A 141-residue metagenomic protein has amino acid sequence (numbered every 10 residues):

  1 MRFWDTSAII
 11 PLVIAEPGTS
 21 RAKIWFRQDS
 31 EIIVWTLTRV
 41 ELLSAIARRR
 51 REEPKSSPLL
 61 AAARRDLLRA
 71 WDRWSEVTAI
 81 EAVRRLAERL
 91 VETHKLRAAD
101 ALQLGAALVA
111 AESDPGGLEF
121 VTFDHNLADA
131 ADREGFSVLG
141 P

Functional and structural regions predicted by a protein language model:
M1-T38, R49-A62, F136: Short, well-structured N-terminal submotif of metal-dependent ribonuclease cores
I14, F123-N126, D132-R133, G140: Short, C-terminally biased terminal segments at protein or domain edges
I14-S20, R48-R49, D66, A70-S75 (+2 more regions): Noncatalytic, solvent-exposed loop/strand surfaces of beta-propeller-type extracellular/periplasmic domains
Q28-D29, A70-R73, E134: Structured helix-beta-strand junction loops
V34-V40, A99-L102: Aromatic- and histidine-enriched alpha-helix N-cap/loop-to-helix transition segments that scaffold the rims
L37, L43-E92: Active-site-proximal, substrate-binding regions of enzyme catalytic domains and RNA-binding/basic surfaces
W74-N126: Active-site neighborhoods of divalent-metal-dependent phosphate/nucleic-acid chemistry enzymes
